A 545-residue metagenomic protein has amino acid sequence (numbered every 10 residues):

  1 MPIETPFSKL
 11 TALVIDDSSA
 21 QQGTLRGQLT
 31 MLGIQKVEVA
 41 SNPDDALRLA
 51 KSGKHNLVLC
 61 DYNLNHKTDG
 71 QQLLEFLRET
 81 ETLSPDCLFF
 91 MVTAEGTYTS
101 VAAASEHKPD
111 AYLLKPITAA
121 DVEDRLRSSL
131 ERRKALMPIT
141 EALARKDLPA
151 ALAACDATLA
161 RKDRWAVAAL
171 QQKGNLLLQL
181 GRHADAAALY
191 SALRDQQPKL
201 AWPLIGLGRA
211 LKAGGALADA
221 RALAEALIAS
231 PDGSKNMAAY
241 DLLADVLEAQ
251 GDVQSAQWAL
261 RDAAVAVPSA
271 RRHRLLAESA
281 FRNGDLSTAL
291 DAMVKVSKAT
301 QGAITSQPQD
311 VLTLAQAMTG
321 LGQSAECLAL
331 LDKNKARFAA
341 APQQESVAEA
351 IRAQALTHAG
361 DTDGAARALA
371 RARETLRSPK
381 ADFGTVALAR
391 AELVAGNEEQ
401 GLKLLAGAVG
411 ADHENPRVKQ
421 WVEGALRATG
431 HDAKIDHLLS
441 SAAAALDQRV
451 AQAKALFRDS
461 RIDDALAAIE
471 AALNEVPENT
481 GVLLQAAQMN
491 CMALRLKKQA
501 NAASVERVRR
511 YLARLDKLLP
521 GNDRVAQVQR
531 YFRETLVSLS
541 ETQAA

Functional and structural regions predicted by a protein language model:
S8-A20, L25-L29: Conserved acidic segment of CheY-like receiver
I34-N42, L49: Short hydrophobic/Thr-rich beta-strand motif most characteristic of the beta2 strand and flanking loop of CheY-like
G53-L64: Active-site beta3 strand of CheY-like receiver
G70, A103-D110: As written
Q71-S84: Short amphipathic alpha-helix used as the core "switch/output" element in two-component signaling
S84-Y98: A short, hydrophobic beta-strand element within the central beta-sheet of small alpha/beta folds
L130-R182: CheY-like receiver
A184-L405, D412-W421, A425, D432-K434 (+4 more regions): Flexible loop/N-cap segments at domain edges
